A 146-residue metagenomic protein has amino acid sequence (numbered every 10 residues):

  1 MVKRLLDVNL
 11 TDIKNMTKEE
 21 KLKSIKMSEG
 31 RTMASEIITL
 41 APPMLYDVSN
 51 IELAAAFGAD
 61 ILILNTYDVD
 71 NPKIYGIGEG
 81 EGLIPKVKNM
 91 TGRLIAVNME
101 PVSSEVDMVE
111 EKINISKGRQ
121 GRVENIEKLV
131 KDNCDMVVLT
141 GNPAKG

Functional and structural regions predicted by a protein language model:
M1-I38, V48, G80-E100, V109: N-terminal amphipathic alpha-helix/helix-capping segment at the start of soluble metabolic enzymes
K14, P43, G118: Charged, low-complexity surface patches
E36-P42, Y67-V69, N98-S104, N142-A144: Active-site beta-loop-alpha junctions enriched in small/polar residues
Y46-D70, G76-I77, V109-G146: Alpha/beta enzyme core
